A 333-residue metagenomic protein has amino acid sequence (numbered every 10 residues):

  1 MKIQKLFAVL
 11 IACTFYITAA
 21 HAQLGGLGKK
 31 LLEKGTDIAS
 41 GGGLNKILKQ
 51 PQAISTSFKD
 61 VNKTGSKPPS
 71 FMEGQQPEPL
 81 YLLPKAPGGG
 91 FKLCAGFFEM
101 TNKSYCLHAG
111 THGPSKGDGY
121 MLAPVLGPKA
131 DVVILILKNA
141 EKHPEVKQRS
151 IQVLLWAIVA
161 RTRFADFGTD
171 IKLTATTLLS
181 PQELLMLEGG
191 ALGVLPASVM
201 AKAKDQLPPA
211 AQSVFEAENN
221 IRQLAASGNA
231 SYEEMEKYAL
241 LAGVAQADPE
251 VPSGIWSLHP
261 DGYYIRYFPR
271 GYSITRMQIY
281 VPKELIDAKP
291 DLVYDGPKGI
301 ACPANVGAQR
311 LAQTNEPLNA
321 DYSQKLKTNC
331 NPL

Functional and structural regions predicted by a protein language model:
M1-F7: Bacterial N-terminal signal peptides that target proteins for export
Q4, Y16, R163: Functionally constrained cores in energy, signaling, and assembly domains
A8-Y16: Bacterial N-terminal signal peptides
I17-A22: Sec/Tat signal peptide C-region and signal peptidase I cleavage site
L24-G43: Short N-terminal segments immediately surrounding and downstream of signal-peptide cleavage
D37-A157, P249-P252, Q278-V281, L285-D287 (+1 more regions): Short, surface-exposed polybasic-aromatic patches that bind anionic ligands, especially phosphate groups
F97-A225: Mature extracellular/secreted ectodomains of secretory-pathway proteins
T176-L333: Long, low-hydrophobicity ectodomains and other hydrophilic envelope-associated domains
